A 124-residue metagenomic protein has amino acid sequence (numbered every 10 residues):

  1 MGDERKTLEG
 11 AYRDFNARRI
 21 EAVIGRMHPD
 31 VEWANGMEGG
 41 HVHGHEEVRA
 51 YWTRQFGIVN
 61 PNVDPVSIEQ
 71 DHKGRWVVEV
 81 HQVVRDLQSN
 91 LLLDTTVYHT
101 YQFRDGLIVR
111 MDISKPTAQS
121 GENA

Functional and structural regions predicted by a protein language model:
M1-D3, R49-A124: A beta-strand edge to alpha-helix "cap/lid" segment located at domain peripheries
E4, G44: Hydrophobic (often cysteine-bearing) scaffold residues that line and stabilize catalytic clefts of nucleotide/cofactor
A17-E32: Short, well-ordered alpha-helical segments enriched in acidic and aromatic residues
E21, H45-E46: Residues in well-ordered alpha-helical elements
E32-V42, R54-I58: A short gly/proline-enriched turn/hairpin at secondary-structure junctions
